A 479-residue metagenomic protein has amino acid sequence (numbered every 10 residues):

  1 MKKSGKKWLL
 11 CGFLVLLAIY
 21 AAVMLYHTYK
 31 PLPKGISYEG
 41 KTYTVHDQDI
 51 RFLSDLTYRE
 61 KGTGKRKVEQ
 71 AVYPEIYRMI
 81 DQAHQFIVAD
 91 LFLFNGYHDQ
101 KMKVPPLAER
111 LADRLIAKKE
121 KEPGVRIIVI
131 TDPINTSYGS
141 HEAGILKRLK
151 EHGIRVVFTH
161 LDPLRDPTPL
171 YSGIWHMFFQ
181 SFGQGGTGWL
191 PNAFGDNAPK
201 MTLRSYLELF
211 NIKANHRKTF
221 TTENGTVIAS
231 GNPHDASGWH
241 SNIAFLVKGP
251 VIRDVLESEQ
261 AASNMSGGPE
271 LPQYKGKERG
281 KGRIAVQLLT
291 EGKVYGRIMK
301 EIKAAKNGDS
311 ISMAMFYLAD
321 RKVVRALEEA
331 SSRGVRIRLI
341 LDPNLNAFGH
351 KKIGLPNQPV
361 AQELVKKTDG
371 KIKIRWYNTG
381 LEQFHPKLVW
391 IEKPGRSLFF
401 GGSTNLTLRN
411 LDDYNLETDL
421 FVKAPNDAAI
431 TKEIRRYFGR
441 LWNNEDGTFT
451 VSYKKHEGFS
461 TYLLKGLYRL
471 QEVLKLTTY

Functional and structural regions predicted by a protein language model:
K2-Y479: Charged, low-complexity intrinsically disordered terminal segments
